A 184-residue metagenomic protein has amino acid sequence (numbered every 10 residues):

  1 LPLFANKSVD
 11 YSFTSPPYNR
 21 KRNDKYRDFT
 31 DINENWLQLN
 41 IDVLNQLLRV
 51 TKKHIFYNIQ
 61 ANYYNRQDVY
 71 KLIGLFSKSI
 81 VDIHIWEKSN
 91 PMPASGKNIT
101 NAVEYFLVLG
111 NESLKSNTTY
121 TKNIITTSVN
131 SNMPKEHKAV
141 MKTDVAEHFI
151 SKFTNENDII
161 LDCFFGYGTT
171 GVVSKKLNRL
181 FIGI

Functional and structural regions predicted by a protein language model:
L1-I184: Core catalytic lobe of class I
